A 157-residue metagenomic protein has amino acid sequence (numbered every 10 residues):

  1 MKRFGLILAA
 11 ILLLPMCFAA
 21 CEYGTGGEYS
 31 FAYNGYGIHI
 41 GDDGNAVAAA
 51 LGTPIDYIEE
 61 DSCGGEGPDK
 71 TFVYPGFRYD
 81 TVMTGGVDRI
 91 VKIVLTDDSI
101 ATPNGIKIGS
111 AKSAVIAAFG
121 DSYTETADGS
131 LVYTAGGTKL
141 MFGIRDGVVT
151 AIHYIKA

Functional and structural regions predicted by a protein language model:
M1-F4: Positively charged n-region of N-terminal signal peptides that target proteins for export
L6-A10: Internal alpha-helical transmembrane segments of multi-pass membrane proteins, especially GPCRs
C17-A20: C-terminal motif of bacterial Sec signal peptides marking the signal peptidase cleavage site
E22-D42: N-terminal low-complexity, Pro/Thr/Ser-rich intrinsically disordered segments that act as propeptides or flexible
A32-Y36, I100-N104, K139: Short, recurring structural edge motifs at helix starts
G44-G86, D98, K107-A157: A cross-family detector of function-defining hotspots
I93-D97: Structural motif
